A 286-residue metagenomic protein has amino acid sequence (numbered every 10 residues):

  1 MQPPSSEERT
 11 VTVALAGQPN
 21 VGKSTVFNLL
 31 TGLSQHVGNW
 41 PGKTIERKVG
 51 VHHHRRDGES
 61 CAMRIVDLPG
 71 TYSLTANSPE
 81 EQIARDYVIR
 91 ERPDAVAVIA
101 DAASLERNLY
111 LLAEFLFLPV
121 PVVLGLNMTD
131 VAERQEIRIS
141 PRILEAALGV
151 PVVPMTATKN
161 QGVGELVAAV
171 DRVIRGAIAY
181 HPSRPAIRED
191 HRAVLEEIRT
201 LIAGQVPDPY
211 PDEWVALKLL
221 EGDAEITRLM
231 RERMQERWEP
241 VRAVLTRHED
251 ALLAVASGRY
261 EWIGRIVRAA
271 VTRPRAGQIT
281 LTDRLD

Functional and structural regions predicted by a protein language model:
M1-A76, R90-E91: Conserved G1/Walker A P-loop phosphate-binding module
N28, G50, V66, Q82-D86 (+12 more regions): Solvent-exposed alpha-helical segments within well-ordered globular domains of core cellular machineries
G50-S60, I83-V153: Conserved C-terminal guanine-recognition region of P-loop GTPase G domains, centered on the G4
A62-P69, R92-P93, L124, V241-T246: Gly-rich Lys/Arg/Thr-decorated short loops/hinges at beta-loop-alpha junctions or inter-strand turns that position
D67, N127, T156: Active-site glycine-centered loops adjacent to acidic/histidine catalytic or metal-binding residues that shape
S73-T75, E106-R107, V131-E136, N160-E165 (+2 more regions): Switch/connector loops and helix/strand junctions flanking conserved nucleotide-binding motifs in nucleotide-processing
D130-A186: Canonical P-loop GTPase G-domain recognition
G149, G176-D286: Extended helical scaffolds that flank P-loop GTPase cores
